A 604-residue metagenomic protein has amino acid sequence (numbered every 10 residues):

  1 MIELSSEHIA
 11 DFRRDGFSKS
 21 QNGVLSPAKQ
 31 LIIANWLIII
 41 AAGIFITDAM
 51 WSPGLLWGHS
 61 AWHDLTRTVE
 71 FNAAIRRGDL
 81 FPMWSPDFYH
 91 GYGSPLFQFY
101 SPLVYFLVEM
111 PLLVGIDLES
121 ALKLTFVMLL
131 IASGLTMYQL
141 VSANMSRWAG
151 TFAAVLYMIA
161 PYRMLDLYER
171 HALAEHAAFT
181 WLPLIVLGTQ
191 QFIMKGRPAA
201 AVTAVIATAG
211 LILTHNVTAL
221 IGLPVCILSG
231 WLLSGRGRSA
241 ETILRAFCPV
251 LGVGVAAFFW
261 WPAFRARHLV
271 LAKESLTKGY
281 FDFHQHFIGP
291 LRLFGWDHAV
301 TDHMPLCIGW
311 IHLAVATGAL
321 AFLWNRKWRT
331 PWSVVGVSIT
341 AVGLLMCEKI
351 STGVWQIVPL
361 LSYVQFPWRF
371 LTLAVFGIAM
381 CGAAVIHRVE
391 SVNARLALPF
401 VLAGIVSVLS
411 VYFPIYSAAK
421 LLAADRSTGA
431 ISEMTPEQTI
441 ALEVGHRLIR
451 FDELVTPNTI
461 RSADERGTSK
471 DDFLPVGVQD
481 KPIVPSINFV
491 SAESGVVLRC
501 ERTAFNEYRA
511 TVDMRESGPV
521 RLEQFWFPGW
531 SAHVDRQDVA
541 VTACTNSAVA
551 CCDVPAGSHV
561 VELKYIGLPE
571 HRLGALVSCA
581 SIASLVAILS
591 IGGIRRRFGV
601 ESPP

Functional and structural regions predicted by a protein language model:
I2-L4, F12-R13, F17, G23-A423 (+3 more regions): Membrane-embedded transmembrane-helix bundle of lipid-linked glycan/lipid transferases
R13-G16, S20, S469, V476-G477: N-terminal compositionally biased or targeting/leader segments
L135, H387, F400-T511, R515 (+2 more regions): Extracytoplasmic
D480-G599: Active-site-proximal, structured, solvent-exposed surfaces of multi-pass membrane proteins that position macromolecular
